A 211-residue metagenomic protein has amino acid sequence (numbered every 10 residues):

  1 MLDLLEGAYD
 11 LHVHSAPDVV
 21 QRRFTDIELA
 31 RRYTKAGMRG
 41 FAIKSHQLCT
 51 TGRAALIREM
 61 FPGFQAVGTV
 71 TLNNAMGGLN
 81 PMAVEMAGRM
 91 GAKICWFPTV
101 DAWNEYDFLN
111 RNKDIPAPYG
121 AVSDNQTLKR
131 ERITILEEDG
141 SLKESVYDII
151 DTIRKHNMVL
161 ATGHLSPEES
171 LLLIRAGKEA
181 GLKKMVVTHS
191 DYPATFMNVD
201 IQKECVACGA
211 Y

Functional and structural regions predicted by a protein language model:
M1-F64: An N-terminally biased module of ancient metal coordination in phosphate/nucleic-acid-related enzymes
L2-L4, D26-R31, T51-A55, M60 (+4 more regions): Histidine/acidic residue-rich metal-binding segments in metalloenzymes
A8-D10, G40, Q65-V67, K93-W96 (+3 more regions): Structural preference for beta-strand elements that scaffold enzyme active sites
L11-F24, V67-G78, I135-G140, G163: Active-site mouth loops of central-metabolism enzymes
H14-A16, H46-L48, T69-A75, P98-A102 (+2 more regions): Active-site beta-loop-alpha junctions enriched in small/polar residues
Y33, F41-I43, A66-L72, W96-F97 (+2 more regions): Long, contiguous hydrophobic alpha-helical segments, chiefly transmembrane helices and signal peptides
Q65-F108: A generic, well-ordered mixed alpha/beta core segment in the N-terminal half of proteins
